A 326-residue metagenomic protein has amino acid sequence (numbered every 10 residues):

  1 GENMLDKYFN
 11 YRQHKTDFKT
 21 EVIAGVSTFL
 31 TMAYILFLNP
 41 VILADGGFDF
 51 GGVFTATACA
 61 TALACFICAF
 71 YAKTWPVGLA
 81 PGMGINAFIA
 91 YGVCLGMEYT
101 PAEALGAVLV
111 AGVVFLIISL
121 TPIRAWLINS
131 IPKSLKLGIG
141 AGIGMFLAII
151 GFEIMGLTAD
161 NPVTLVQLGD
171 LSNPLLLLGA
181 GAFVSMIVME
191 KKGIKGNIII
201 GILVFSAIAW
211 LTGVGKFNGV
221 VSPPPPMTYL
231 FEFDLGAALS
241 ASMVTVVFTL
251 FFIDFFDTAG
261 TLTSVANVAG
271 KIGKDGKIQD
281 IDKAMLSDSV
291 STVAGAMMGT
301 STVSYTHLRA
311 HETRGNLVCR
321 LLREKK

Functional and structural regions predicted by a protein language model:
E2-K15: Short, Lys/Arg-rich, polar N-terminal cytosolic tail immediately upstream of the first transmembrane signal-anchor
H14, L43-C59, T249-Y305: Membrane-embedded helical hairpins/re-entrant loop segments and their flanking transmembrane helices within multi-pass
H14-V26: N-terminal membrane topogenic signal
I23-S172: Early transmembrane hairpin of solute transport permeases
F37-V41, A80-Y91, G260-A269, T302-R309: Re-entrant/interfacial helical elements at transmembrane boundaries that shape and gate the permeation pathway
D160-L176, L211-F252: Helix-loop-helix junctions that connect adjacent transmembrane segments in multi-pass membrane transporters
V184-P225, F251-F255: Flexible hinge motifs at transmembrane-helix junctions and intramembrane kinks/re-entrant loops in multi-pass membrane
T306-G315, K325-K326: Conserved small/polar residues in nucleotide/adenosyl-binding loops
